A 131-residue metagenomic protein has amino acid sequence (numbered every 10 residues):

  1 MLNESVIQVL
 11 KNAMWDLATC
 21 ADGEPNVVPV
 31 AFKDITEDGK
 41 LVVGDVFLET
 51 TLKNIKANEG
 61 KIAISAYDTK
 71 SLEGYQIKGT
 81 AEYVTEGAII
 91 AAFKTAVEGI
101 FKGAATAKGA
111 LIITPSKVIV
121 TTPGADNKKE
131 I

Functional and structural regions predicted by a protein language model:
M1-I131: Binding-site signature for planar aromatic cofactors or substrates
